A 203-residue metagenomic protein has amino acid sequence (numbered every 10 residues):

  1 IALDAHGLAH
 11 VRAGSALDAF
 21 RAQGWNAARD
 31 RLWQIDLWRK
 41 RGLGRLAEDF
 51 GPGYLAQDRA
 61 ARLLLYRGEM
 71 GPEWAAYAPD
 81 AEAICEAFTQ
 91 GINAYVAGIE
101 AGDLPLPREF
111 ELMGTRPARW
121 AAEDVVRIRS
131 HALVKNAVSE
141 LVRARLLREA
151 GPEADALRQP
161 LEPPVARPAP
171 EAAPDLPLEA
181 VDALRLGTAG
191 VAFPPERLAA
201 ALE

Functional and structural regions predicted by a protein language model:
A2-E203: Substrate-recognition/specificity elements adjacent to catalytic centers across diverse enzyme folds
